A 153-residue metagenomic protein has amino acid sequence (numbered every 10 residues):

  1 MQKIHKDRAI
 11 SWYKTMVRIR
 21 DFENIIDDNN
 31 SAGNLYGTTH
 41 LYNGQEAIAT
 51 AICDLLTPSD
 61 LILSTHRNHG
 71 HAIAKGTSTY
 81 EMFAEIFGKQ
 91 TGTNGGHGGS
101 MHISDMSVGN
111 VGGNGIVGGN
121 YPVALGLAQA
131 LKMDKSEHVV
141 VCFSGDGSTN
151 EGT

Functional and structural regions predicted by a protein language model:
M1-Y36, P58: Cofactor-/ligand-binding subdomain signature composed of acidic, glycine-rich, tryptophan-containing flexible loops
N24-D27, N34-T153: Cofactor-binding active-site loop characterized by glycine-rich and histidine/acidic residues
